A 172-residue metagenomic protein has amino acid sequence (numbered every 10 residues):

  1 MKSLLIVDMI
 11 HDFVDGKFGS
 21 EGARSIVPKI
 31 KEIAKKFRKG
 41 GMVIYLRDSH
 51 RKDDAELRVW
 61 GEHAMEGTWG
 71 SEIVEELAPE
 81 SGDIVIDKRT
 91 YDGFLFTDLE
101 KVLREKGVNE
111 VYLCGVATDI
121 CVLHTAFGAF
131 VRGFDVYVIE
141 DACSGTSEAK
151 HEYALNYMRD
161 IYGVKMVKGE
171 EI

Functional and structural regions predicted by a protein language model:
K2-S3, E32-G40, E62-I172: Active-site-adjacent betaalpha module
L5-V7, R47, E140: Active-site flanking residues adjacent to catalytic metal/cofactor-binding acidic residues
H11, R51, C143-S144: Short, glycine/acidic-enriched loop or turn micro-motifs at the edges of active sites
D12-G16: Short acidic, Gly/Ser-rich segments with clustered Asp/Glu that frequently serve as metal-coordination loops in enzyme
F18-S49: A short alpha/beta connector and helix-capping loop motif
H50-K52, D92-G93: A short acidic, glycine/proline-enriched capping/turn motif at secondary-structure boundaries, especially helix N-cap
D54-R58: Metal-dependent catalytic neighborhoods of phosphoester/phosphodiester hydrolases
